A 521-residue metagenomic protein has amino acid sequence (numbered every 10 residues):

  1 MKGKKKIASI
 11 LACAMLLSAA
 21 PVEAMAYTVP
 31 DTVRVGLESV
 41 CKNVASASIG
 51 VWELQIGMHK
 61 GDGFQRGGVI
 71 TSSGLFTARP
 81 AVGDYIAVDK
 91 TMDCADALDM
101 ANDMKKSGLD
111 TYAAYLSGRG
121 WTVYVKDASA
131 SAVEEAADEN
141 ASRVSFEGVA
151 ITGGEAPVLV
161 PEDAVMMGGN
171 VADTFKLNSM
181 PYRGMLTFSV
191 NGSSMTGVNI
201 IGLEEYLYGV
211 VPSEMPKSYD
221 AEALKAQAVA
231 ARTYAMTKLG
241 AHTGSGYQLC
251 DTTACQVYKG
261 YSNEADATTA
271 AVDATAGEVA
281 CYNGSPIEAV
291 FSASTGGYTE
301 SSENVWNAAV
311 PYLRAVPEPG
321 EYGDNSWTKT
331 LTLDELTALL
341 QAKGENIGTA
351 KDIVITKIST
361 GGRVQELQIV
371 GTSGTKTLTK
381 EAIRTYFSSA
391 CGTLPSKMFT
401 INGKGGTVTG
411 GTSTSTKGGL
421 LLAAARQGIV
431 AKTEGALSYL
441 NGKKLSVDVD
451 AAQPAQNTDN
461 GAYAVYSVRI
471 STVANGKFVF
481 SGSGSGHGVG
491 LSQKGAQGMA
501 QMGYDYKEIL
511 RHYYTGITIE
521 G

Functional and structural regions predicted by a protein language model:
K2-G521: Conserved, single-site charged/polar hotspot
